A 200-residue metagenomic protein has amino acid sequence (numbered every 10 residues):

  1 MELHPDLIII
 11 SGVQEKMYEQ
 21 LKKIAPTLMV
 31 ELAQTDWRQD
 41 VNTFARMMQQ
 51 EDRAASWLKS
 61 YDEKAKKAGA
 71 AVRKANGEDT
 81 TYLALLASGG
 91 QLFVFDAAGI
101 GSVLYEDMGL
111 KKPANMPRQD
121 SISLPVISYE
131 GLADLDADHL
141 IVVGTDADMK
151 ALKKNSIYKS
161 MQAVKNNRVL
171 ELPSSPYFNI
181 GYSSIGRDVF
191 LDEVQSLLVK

Functional and structural regions predicted by a protein language model:
M1, L7-I8, V13: A short, structured surface patch at a secondary-structure boundary
E2-H4, V126-D136: Short helices/loops that flank or line small-molecule/ion binding pockets
P5-L7, M116-S121, A147-D148: Short, flexible loop segments at the rims of nucleotide/cofactor-binding pockets, characterized by
I10, V30, V142: Short beta-strand and adjacent tight-turn residues that come in two discontinuous sequence segments and form the edges
M17-S88, S184-K200: Extracytoplasmic substrate-binding proteins
S60, K64-F93, V103-M108, G131-D146: Solvent-exposed helix-coil-helix hairpins and adjacent flexible coil/strand "hinge" segments
F93-L124: Alpha-helical, coiled-coil/dimerization segments enriched in small aliphatic residues
L135-K200: Structured C-terminal subdomain patch of bacterial secreted/periplasmic proteins
